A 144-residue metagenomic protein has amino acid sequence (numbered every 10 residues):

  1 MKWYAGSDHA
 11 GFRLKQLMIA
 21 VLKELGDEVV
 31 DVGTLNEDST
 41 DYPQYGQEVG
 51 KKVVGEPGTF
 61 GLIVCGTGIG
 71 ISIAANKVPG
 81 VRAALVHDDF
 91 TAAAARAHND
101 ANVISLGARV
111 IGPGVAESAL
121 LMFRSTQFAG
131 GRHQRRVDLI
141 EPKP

Functional and structural regions predicted by a protein language model:
K2-V21: N-terminal beta1-alpha1 ligand-phosphate binding loop
K2-W3, G58-G61, G80-R82: Short active-site oxyanion
G6, A10, D89-P144: C-terminal binding/interaction regions
A20-V29: Short helix-loop-beta junction
E28-S39: A short beta-strand-loop structural module common to alpha/beta enzyme folds
P43-Q47, H87-D88: Charged helix-capping and loop-helix junction motifs
Y45-T67: Short, structured active-site "lid" loops
I63-R109: Mid-chain, well-packed structural core segment of small domains
